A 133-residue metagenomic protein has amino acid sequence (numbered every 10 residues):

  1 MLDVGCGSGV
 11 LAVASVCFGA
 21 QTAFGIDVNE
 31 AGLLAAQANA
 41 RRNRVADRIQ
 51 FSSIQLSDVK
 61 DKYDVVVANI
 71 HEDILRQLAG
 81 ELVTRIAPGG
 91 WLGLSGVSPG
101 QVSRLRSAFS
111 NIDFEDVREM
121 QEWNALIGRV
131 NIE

Functional and structural regions predicted by a protein language model:
M1-Q55: Conserved SAM/SAH cofactor-binding pocket of Class I
A31-A35, I74, Q101: Conserved short alpha-helix immediately C-terminal to the canonical SAM/SAH-binding motif I of Rossmann-like
R44, A87, S110: Short conserved AdoMet
S57-V65: A short acidic, Gly/Pro-enriched loop at the edge of an enzyme's catalytic core that lines a small-molecule cofactor
V65-R76: A short SAM/SAH-binding and catalytic strip from SAM-dependent methyltransferases
A79-P88: A short glycine-rich, Lys/Arg-flanked "PGG" loop and its adjoining helix->strand segment in the class I
G89-G96: Conserved beta-strand signature within the Rossmann-like core of class I S-adenosyl-L-methionine
V97-E133: Active-site capping/gating segments
